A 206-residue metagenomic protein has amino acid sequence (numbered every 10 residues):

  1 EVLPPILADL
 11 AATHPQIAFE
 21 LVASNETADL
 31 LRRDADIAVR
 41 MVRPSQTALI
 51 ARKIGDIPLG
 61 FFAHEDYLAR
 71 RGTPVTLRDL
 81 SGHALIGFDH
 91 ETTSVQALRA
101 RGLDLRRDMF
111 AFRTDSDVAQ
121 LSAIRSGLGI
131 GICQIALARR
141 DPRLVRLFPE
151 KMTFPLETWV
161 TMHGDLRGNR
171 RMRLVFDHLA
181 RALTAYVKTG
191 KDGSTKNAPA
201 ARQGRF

Functional and structural regions predicted by a protein language model:
E1-T47: Central regulatory/effector-binding core of bacterial HTH transcription factors
V2, R167-R181, V187: Short amphipathic alpha-helical coupling segments at ligand-binding clamshell hinges and other catalytic/signaling
R32, P44-T158, R181, A185-K196 (+1 more regions): C-terminal regulatory
T158-G168: A bilobed periplasmic-binding-protein/Venus flytrap-type ligand-binding module shared by bacterial periplasmic
